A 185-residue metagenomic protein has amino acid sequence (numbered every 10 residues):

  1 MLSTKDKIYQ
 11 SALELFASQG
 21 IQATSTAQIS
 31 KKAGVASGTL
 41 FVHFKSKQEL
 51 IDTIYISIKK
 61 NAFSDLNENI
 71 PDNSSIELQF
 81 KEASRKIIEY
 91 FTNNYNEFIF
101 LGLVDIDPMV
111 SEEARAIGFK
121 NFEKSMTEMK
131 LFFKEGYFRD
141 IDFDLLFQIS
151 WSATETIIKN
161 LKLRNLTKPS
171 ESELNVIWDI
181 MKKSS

Functional and structural regions predicted by a protein language model:
T4-A12, I29, I54-I58, A62 (+2 more regions): Generic hydrophobic, amphipathic alpha-helix propensity
K7, L15-E49, T53: Helix-turn-helix
S11-L15, Y90: Short amphipathic alpha-helical elements of helix-turn-helix/winged-helix folds
S18-Q22, N94, E135: Short coil/turn segments at alpha/beta junctions that flank glycine-rich nucleotide-binding fingerprints
F44, G102-P108: Short helix-capping/turn signature of helix-turn-helix
T53, N67-N93, L146-S150: Hydrophobic alpha-helical connector segments
K60-F63, N67, V110-E135, D144-Q148: Amphipathic alpha-helical packing segments from all-alpha helical-bundle domains
F100-L103, K134-W178: Hydrophobic/aromatic-rich alpha-helical bundle segments in the mid-to-C-terminal region
